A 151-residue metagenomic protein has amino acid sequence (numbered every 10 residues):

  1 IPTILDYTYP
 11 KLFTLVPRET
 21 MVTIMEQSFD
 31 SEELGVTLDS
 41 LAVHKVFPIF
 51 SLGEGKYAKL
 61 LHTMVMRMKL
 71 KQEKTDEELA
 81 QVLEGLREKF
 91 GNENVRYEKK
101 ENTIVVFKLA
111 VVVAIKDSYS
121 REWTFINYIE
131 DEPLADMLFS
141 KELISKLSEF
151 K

Functional and structural regions predicted by a protein language model:
I1-P2, L134: Hydrophilic extracytoplasmic domains
P2-L12: Short, well-ordered alpha-helical segments enriched in acidic and aromatic residues
L5-D6, P17, K69-E73: Short, solvent-exposed secondary-structure capping/transition elements
Y9, V65, Y119: Residue-level marker of positions within ordered structural domains that often coincide with functionally constrained
P10-M25, V46: Acidic helix-start/capping segments at beta-turn-to-alpha-helix junctions
I24-S28, S145-K146: Juxtamembrane/interface motifs at transmembrane-helix termini
E26-R96: Surface-exposed, charged secondary-structure patches
E77-K151: Low-complexity, intrinsically disordered terminal/linker segments enriched in charged and Gly/Pro repeats
